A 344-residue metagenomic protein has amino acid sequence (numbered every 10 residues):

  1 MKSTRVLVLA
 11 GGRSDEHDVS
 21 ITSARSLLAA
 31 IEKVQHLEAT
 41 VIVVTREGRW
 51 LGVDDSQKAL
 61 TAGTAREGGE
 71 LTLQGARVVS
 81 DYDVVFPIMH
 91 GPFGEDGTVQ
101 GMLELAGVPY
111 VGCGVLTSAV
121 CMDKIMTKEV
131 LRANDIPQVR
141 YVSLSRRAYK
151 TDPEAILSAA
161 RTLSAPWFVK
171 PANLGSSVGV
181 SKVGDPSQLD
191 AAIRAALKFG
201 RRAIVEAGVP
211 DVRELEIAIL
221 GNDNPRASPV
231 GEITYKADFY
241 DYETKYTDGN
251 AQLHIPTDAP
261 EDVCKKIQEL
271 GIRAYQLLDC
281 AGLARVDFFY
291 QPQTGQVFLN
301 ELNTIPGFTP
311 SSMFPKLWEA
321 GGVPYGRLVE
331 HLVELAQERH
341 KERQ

Functional and structural regions predicted by a protein language model:
M1-L116, V120-M122, M126, L144-S158 (+2 more regions): ATP-binding N-terminal substructure of ATP-dependent carboxylate-amine bond-forming enzymes
K2-A10, V79, V120-D211: Active-site nucleotide/adenylate-binding loops and adjacent lid/helix of ATP-dependent enzymes
K2-T4, R13, P260-Q344: ATP-dependent carboxylate activation and anion-phosphoryl transfer catalytic cores that bind Mg-ATP to form
R25-S26, R194, I272: Solvent-exposed alpha-helix faces
A39, P109-Y110, Q138, W167 (+1 more regions): Hydrophobic beta-strand scaffold residues
G101-Y110, D185-D190, A320-V323: A glycine- and small-aliphatic-rich helix-loop capping segment at beta-alpha/alpha-beta transitions that lines
S181-E269, P292, Q296-F298: Phosphate-binding site of ATP-dependent enzymes
